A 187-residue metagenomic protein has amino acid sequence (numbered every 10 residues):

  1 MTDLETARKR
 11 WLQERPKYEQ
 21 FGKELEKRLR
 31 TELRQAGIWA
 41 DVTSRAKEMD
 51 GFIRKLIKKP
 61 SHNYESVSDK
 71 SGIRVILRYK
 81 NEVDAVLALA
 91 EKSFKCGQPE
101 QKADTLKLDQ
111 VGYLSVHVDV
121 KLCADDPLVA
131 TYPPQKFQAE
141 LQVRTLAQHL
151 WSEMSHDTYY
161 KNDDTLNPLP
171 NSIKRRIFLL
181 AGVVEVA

Functional and structural regions predicted by a protein language model:
M1-K17, F21-E24, Q135-A187: An acidic, glycine-/histidine-flanked metal-binding catalytic module
M1-K70, L77, N81, A88: Charge-rich, low-complexity segments
G72, R78-T105, A187: Charged surface patches that recognize polyanionic ligands
I73, L114-V118, Q135-A139: Generic beta-strand structural signal
L77, V120-L122, V143-T145: Flexible glycine-/small-residue-rich
D84-V86, P127-A130, H149-S152: Short helix/loop capping segments that flank catalytic or ligand/cofactor-binding pockets
E91-E100, D126-Q138, T158-T165: A short alpha->loop->secondary-structure connector
G97-L122, D126-Y132: Short Gly/Thr-rich strand-loop-strand
